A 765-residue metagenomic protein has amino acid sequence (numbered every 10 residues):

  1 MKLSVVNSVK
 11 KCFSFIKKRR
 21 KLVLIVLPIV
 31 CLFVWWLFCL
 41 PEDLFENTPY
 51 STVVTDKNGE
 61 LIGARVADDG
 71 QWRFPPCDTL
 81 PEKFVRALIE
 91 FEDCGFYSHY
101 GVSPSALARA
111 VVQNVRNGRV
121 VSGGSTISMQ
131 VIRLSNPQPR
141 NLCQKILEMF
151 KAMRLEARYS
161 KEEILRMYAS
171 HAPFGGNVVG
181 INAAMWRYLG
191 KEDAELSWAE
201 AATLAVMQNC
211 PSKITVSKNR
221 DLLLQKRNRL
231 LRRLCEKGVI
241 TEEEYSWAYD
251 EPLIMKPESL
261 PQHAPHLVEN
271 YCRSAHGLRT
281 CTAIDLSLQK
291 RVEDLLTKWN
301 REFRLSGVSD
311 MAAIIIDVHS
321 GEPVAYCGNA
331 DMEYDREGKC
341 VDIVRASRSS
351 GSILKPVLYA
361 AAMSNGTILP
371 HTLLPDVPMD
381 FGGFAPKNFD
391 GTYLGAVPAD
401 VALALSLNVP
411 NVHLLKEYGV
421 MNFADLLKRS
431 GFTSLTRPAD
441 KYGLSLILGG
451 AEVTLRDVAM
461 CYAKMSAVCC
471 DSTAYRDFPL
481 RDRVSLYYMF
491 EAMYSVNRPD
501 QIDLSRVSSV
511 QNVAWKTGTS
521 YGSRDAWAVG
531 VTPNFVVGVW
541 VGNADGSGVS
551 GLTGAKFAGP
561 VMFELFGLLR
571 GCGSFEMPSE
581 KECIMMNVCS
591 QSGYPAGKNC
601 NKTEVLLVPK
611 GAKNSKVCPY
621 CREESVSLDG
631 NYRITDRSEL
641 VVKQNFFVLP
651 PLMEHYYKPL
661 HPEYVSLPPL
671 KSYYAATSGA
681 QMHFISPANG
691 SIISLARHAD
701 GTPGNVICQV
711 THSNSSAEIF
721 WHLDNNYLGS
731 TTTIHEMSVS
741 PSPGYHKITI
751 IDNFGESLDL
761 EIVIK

Functional and structural regions predicted by a protein language model:
K2-L305, V318, E322-V324, N329 (+1 more regions): Juxtamembrane regions of bacterial inner-membrane/periplasmic proteins, predominantly the peptidoglycan biogenesis
I16-R19, V513-K765: Soluble, non-transmembrane domains of envelope/secretory-pathway proteins that act on or interact with carbohydrate
G59, L88, V131, I164 (+15 more regions): Residue-level preference for non-acidic, small/hydrophobic
E60-R73, A183, S212-V216, Y271-H276 (+5 more regions): Short pre-catalytic segments that frame enzyme active sites
F96-S105, L165, E242-S246, T280 (+7 more regions): Surface-exposed patches in mature extracellular/periplasmic domains of secreted proteins
R116-R140, E258-R273, I368-F423, A467 (+3 more regions): Conserved catalytic neighborhood of penicillin-recognizing serine enzymes
Q130-P137, S170-N177, A194, W198-C210 (+9 more regions): Glycine-rich, acidic and aromatic/proline-enriched surface loops and short helix-turn segments that act as binding
T282-F303, I315-D317, Y326, Y334-A346 (+2 more regions): A penicillin-recognizing enzyme superfamily signal
